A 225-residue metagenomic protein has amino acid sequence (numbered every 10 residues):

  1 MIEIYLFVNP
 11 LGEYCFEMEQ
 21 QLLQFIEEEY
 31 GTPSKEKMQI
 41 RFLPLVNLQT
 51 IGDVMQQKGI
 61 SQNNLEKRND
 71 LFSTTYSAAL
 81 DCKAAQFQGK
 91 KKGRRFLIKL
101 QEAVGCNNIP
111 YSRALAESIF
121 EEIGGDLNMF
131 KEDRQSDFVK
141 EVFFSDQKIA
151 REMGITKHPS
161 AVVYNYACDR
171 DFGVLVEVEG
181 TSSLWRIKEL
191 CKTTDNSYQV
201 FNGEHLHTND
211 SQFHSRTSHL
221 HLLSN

Functional and structural regions predicted by a protein language model:
M1-V8, G31: N-terminal cysteine/histidine-rich coordination modules
I2, E36-I40, P159: Residue-level recognition of the N-termini of beta-strands and the immediately preceding loop/turn
Y5-L11, L22, I26, N107-N225: C-terminal cap of thioredoxin/glutaredoxin-like
Y14: Short, cysteine/histidine-rich loop/knuckle motifs that typically chelate Zn2+
E17-N108: Structural alpha/beta surface segment adjacent to cysteine/selenocysteine redox centers across thiol/disulfide enzymes
